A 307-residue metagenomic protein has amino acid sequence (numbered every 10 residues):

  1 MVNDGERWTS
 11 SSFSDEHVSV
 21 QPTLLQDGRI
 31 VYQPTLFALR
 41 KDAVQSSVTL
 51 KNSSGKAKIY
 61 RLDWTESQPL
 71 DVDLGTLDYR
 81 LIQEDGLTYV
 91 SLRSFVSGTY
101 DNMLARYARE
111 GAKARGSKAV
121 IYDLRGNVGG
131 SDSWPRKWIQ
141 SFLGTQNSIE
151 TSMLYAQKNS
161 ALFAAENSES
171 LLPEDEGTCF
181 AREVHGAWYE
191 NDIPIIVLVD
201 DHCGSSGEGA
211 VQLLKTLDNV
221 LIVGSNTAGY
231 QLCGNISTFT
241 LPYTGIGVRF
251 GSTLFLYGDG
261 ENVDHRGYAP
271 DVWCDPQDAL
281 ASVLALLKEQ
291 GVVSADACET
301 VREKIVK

Functional and structural regions predicted by a protein language model:
M1-A119, G126-V128, K137, G144 (+4 more regions): Flexible, low-complexity junctional segments that flank or bridge functional domains
R40-D42, L81-E84, K113-G116, A187-D192 (+5 more regions): Extracellular/periplasmic catalytic domains that process cell-envelope and extracellular macromolecules
T88-S91, V120-D123, P194-V199, L221-G224 (+1 more regions): Structural recognition of the beta-strand scaffold that forms the well-ordered cores of secreted hydrolase catalytic
S94-G98, G126-D132, D201-S205, T227-Y230 (+1 more regions): Solvent-exposed loop/turn segments at secondary-structure junctions within structured extracellular/periplasmic domains
D101-G111, P135-Q140, D192-I195, G207-V211 (+2 more regions): Extracytoplasmic/secreted envelope proteins and their assembly/folding machinery, especially bacterial periplasmic
V128-P194, C233-T240, S252-L256, N262-D264: Gly/Ser/Thr-rich loop/hinge elements
P194-T216, L221-G229: Extended C-terminal subregions enriched in glycine
E261-K307: Low-complexity, Gly/Ser/Thr/Pro-rich intrinsically disordered linker/tail segments
